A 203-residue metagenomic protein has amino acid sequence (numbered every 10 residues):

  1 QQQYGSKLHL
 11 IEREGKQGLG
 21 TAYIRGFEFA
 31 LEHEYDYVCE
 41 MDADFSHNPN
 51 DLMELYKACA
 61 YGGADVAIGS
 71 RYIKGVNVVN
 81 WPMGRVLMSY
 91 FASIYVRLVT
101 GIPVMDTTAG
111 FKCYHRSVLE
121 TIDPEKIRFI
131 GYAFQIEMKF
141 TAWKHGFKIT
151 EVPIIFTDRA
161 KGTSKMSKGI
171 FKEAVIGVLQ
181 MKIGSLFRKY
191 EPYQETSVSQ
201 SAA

Functional and structural regions predicted by a protein language model:
Q1-Q2: Acidic helix N-cap motif at the loop->helix transition within catalytic regions of sugar-transfer enzymes
L8-E32, Y37, P49-Y132, R159-G169 (+1 more regions): Acceptor/aglycone-binding surface of glycosyltransferases and processive sugar-polymer synthases
D44-S46: A short, conserved beta-strand element in the Rossmann-like catalytic core that flanks the donor/metal-binding loop
G101, E125-A203: Hydrophobic helical membrane-anchoring modules
